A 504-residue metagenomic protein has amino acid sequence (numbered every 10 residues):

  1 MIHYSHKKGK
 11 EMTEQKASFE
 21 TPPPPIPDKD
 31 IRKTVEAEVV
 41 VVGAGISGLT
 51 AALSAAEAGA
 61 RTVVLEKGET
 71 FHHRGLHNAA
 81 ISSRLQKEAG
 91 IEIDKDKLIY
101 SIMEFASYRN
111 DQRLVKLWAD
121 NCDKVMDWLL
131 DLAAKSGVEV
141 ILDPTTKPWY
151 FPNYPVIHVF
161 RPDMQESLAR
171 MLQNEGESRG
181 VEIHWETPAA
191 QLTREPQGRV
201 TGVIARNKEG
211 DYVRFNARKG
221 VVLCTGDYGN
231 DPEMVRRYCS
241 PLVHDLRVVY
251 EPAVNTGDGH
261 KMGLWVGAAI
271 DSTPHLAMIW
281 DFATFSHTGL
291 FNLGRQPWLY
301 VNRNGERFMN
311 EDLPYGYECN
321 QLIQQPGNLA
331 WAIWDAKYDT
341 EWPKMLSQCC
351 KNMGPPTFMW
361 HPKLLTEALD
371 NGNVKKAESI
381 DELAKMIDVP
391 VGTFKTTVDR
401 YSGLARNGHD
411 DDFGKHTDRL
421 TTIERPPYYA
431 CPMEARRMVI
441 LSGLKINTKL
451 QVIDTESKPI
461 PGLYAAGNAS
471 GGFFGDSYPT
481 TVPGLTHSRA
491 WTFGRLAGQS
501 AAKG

Functional and structural regions predicted by a protein language model:
I2-V39: Extreme N-terminal leader/targeting segments of oxidoreductases
K16-A17, G75, W118-Y212, R218 (+2 more regions): Conserved redox-cofactor binding core of oxidoreductases
V39-V63, A502: N-terminal Rossmann-like FAD-binding beta1-loop-alpha1 element of flavoenzymes
A56-H77: Glycine-rich FAD pyrophosphate-binding loop
I81-W118: Glycine-rich active-site loop/strand segments that organize a redox cofactor
Q191, T393-S477: A glycine-rich dinucleotide-binding beta-alpha-beta segment and adjacent secondary-structure elements that constitute
K208-D211, F215-A283, H287, T481 (+2 more regions): Glycine-rich loop(s) and the adjacent beta-strand/alpha-helix scaffold that form part
H260-M262, V266-I387: An anion/pyrophosphate-binding glycine-rich loop and adjacent beta-alpha core in soluble alpha-beta enzymes
